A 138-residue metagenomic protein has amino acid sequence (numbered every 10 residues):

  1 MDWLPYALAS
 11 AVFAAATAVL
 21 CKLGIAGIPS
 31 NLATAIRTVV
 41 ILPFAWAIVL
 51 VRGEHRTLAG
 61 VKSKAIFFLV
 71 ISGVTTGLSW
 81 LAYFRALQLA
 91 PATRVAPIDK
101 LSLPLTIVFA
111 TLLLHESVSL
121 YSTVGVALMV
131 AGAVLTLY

Functional and structural regions predicted by a protein language model:
M1-A9, I28, I41-V70, W80-L89 (+1 more regions): Membrane-interface interhelical linkers
Y6, Y121-L137: Hydrophobic transmembrane alpha-helices of multi-pass small-molecule transport proteins
A9, I36-R37, I98-L101, Y121-V124: Hydrophobic core positions of alpha-helical segments in small-molecule transporters and transporter systems
A11, A15, V19, W46 (+3 more regions): Hydrophobic/small/kink-forming positions within alpha-helical transmembrane segments of polytopic membrane proteins
A14, C21-K22, A45-R52, Y83 (+2 more regions): Structural signal for membrane-spanning alpha-helices in multi-pass inner-membrane proteins, emphasizing helix cores
A16-V40: Juxtamembrane helix-loop-helix junctions in multi-pass membrane proteins
G24, A33, A86, L112-L114: Hydrophobic/aromatic residues within transmembrane alpha-helices of multi-pass small-molecule transporters
P104-T123: C-terminal transmembrane-helix exit sites in multi-pass transporters
